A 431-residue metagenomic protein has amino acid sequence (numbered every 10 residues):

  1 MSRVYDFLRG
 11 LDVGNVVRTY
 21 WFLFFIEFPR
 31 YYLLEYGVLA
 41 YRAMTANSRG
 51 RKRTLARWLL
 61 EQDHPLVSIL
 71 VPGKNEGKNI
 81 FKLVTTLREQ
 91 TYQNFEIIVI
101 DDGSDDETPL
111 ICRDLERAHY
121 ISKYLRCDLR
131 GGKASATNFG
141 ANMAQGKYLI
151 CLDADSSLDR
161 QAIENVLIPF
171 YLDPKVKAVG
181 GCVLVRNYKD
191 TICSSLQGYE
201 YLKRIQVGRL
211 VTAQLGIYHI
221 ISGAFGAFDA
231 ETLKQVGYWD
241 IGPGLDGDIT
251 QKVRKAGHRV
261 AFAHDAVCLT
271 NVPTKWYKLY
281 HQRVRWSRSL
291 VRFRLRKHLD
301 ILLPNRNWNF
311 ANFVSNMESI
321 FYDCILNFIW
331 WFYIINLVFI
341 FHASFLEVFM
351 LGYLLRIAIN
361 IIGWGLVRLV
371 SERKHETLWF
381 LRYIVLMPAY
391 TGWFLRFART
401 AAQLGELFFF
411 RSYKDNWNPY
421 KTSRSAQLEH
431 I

Functional and structural regions predicted by a protein language model:
S2-T85: N-proximal low-complexity "stem/linker" segments adjacent to membrane-targeting elements
R3, L33-H64, L299-N316, I340-I431: Juxtamembrane C-terminal module of membrane proteins
L34-G37, L125-R126, G132-A136, G140 (+4 more regions): Long helical/loop segments within the catalytic core of UDP-sugar-dependent glycosyltransferases, especially the large
P65-S68, E96, K234, D248: Cell-envelope/extracellular polymer assembly enzymes that use nucleotide-activated donors
F81, D106-D114, T137, Q161: Acidic helix N-cap motif at the loop->helix transition within catalytic regions of sugar-transfer enzymes
T86, Q93, D101-L110, L129: A conserved acidic beta->alpha catalytic loop
D153-S157: The conserved acidic donor/metal-binding loop of glycosyltransferases
I241, T250-L269: Catalytic donor-sugar/metal-binding loop of nucleotide-sugar-dependent glycosyltransferases
